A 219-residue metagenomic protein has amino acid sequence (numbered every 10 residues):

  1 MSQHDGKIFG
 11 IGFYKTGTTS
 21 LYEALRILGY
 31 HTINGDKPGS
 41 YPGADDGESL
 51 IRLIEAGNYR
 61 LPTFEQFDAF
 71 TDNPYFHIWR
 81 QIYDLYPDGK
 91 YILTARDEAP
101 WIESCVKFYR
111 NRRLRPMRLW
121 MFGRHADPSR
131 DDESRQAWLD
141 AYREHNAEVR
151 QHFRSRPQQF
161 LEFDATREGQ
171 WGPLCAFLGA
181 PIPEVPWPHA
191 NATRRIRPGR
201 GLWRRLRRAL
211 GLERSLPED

Functional and structural regions predicted by a protein language model:
M1-E65, R197, L202-L206: PAPS-dependent sulfotransferase catalytic core
G10-G12, D36, T71-P74, A95-R96 (+1 more regions): Short His-Asn-centered micro-motif
S20, A24, A141-E144, E148-H152 (+2 more regions): Amphipathic alpha-helical segments that form well-ordered structural scaffolds and often line/cohere around active
R26-H31, K37, W79-D140, G169 (+2 more regions): PAPS-dependent sulfotransferase catalytic domain
T32, A69, Y91, F160-E162: Conserved beta-strand scaffold positions in the cores of enzyme catalytic domains, especially in NTP/NDP-utilizing
K37-D45, A95-W101, R150-L216: The conserved 3'-phosphoadenosine-5'-phosphosulfate
I51-F64, R115-D164: PAPS-dependent sulfotransferase catalytic domain
A56, N73-H77: Short acidic (Asp/Glu) patches
